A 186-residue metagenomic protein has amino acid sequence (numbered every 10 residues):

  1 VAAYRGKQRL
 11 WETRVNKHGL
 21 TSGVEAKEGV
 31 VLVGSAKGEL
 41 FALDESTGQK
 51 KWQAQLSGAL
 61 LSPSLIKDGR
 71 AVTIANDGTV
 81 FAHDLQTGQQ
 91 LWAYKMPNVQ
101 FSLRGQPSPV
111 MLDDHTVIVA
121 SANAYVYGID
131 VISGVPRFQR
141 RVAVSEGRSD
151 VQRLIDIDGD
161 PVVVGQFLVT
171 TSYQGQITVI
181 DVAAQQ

Functional and structural regions predicted by a protein language model:
A2, V119, T170-Q174, T178-V182: Structural recognition of beta-strand segments within beta-rich domains
R5-Q8, D44-G48, D84-G88, V131-G134 (+1 more regions): Short loop/turn segments that connect beta-strands within beta-propeller blades
G6, E28, K37, T47 (+6 more regions): Residue-level signal for tight coil/turn positions that link beta-strands
L10-K27, K50-K67, Q90-D114, F138-G165 (+1 more regions): Extracytoplasmic beta-rich repeat domains
S35-A36, A75-N76, S121-A122, G165 (+1 more regions): Structural signature of WD-repeat beta-propellers
G38-E39, Q49, Q53, G78-T79 (+2 more regions): Tandem repeat domain/solenoid detector
